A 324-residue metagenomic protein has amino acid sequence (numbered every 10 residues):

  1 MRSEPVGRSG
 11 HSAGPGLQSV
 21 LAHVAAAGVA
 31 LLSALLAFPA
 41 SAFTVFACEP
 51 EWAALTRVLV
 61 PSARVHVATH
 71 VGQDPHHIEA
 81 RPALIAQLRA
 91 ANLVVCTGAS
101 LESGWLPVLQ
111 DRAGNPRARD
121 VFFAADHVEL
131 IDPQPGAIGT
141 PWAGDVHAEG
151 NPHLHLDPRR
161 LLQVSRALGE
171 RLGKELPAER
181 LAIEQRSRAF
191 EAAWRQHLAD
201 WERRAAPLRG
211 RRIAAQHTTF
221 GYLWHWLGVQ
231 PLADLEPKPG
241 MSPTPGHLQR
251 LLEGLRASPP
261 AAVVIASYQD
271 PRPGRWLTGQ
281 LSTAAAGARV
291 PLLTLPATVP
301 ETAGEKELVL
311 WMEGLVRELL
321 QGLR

Functional and structural regions predicted by a protein language model:
R2-E4, E191-A192: Short amphipathic alpha-helical segments with coiled-coil-like heptad repeat character
S3-G28: Bacterial N-terminal signal peptides that target proteins for export
A37-P39: N-terminal signal peptide c-region/cleavage motif recognized by signal peptidases
A42-R324: Extracytoplasmic metal-acquisition and chelation regions
